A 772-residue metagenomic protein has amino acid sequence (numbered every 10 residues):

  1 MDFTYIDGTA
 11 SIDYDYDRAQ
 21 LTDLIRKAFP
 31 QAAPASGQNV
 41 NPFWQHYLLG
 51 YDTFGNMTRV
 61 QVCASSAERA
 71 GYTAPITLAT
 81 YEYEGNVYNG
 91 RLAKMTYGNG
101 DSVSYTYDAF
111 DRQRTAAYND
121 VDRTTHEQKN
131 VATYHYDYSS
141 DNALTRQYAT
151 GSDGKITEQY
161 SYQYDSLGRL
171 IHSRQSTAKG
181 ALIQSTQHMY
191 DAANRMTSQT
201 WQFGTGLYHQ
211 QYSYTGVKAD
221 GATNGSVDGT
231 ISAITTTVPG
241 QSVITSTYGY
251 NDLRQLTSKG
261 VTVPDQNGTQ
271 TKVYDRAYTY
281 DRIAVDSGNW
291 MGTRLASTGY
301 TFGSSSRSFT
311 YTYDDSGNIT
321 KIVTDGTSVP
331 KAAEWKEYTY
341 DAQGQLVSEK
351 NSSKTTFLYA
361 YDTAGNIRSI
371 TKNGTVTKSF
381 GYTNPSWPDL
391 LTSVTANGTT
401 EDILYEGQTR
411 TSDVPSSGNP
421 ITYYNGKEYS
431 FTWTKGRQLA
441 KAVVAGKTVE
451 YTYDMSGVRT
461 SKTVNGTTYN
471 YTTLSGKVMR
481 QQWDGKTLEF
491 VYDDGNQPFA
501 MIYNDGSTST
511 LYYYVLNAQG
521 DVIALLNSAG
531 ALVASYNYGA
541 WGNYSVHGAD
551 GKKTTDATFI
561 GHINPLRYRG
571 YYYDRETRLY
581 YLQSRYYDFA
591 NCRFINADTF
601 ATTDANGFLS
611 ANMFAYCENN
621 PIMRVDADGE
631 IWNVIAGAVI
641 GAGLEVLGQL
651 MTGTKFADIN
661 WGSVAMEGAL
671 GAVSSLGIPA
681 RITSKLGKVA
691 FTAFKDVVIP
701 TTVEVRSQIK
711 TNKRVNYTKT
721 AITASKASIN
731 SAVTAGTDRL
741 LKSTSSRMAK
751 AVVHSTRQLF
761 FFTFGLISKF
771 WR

Functional and structural regions predicted by a protein language model:
M1-G8, I12-Y14, D23-A33, N39-P42 (+31 more regions): Beta-turn initiation residues at beta-strand->coil junctions
F3, I12-Y14, L49, A79-E84 (+26 more regions): A residue-level detector for well-ordered beta-strand positions
Y5, Y16-D17, D52, V87 (+24 more regions): Short, acidic, Ser/Thr-enriched surface-loop or helix-capping motifs
L21, N56, R91, R112 (+18 more regions): Generic structural signal for coil-to-beta-strand starts
Y81-G85, G216-A222, Y280-D286, T377-S386 (+3 more regions): A motif-centric feature for acidic-aromatic and gly/ser/thr-rich catalytic loops and repeats
R459, N543-G551, R585-I595, A611-I640: Short, low-complexity export/processing leader segments characterized by acidic and small residues
D604-F608: Short linker/helix segments within small regulatory modules
D628-R772: Extended, hydrophobic alpha-helical membrane-active domains that insert into or remodel lipid bilayers
